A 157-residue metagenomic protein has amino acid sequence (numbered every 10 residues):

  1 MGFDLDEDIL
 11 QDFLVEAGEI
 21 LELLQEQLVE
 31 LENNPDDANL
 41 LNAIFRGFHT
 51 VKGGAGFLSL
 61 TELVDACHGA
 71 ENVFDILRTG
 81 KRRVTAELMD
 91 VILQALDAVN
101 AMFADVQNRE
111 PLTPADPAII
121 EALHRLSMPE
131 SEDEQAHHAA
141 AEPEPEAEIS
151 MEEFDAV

Functional and structural regions predicted by a protein language model:
M1-V157: Non-catalytic helical tethers at domain boundaries
